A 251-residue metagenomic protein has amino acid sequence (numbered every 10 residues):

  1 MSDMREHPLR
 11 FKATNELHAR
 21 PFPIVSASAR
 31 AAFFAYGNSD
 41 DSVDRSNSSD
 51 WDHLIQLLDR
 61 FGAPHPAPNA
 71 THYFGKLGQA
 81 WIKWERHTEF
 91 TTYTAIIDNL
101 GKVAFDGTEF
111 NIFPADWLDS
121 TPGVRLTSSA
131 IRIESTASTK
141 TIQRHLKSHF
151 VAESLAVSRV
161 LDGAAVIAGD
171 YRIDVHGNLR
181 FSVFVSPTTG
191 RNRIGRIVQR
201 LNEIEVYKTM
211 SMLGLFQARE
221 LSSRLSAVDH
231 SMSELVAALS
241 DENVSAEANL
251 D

Functional and structural regions predicted by a protein language model:
M1-T136: N-terminal pre-transmembrane cytosolic regions of membrane proteins
E85, A95-L250: Extended alpha-helical interaction modules
